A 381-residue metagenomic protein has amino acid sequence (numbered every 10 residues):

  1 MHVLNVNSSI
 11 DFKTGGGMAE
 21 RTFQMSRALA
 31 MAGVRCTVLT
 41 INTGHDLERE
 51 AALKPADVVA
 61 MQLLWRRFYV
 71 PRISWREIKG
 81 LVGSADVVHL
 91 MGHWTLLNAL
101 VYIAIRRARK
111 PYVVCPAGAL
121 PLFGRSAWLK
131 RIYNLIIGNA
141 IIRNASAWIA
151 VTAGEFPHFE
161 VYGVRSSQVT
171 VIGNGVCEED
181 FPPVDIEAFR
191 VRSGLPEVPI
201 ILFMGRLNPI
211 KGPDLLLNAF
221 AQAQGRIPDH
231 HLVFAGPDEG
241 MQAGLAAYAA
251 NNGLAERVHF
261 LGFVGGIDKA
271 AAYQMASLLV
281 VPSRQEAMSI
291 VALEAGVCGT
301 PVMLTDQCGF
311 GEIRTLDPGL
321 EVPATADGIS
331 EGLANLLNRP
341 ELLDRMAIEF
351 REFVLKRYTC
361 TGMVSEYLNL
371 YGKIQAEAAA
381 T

Functional and structural regions predicted by a protein language model:
L4, L195-K211, L217-F220, V233: Conserved donor-binding/catalytic core segment of Leloir-type glycosyltransferases
V82, F263-V264, A271-A276: Short alpha-helical donor nucleotide-sugar binding micro-motif in glycosyltransferases
H93, R284: Aromatic "clamp/platform" in nucleotide-sugar-dependent glycosyltransferases that forms part of the donor/acceptor
P111, P121-N144: Nucleotide-sugar donor phosphate/pyrophosphate-binding loop at the beta->alpha transition of glycosyltransferases
G154, G175: Carbohydrate-associated surface elements
G244-V264: Nucleotide-activated donor-binding/catalytic signature segment of Leloir-type glycosyltransferases, i.e., the conserved
P301-L304: Short hydrophobic beta-strand element within catalytic cores of glycosyltransferases and related nucleotide-activated
L316-D327, N335-P340: Conserved acidic donor-binding segment of nucleotide-sugar-dependent glycosyltransferases
